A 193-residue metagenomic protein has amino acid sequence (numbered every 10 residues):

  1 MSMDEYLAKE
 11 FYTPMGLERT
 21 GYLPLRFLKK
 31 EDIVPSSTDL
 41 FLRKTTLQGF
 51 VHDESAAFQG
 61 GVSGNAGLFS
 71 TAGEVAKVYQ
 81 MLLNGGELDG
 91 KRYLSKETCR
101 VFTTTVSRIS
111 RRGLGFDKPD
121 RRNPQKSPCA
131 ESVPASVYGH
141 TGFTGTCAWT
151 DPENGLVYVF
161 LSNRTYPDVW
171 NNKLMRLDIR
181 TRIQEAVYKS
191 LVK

Functional and structural regions predicted by a protein language model:
M1-A135: Short, surface-exposed loop or secondary-structure junction motifs that flank catalytic or metal-binding residues
R112, S136, G142-T146: Short beta-strand or tight-loop elements that sit immediately N-terminal to catalytic metal-binding acidic residues
T141-K193: Structured C-terminal helix/loop/strand segments within mature extracytoplasmic catalytic/sensor domains
